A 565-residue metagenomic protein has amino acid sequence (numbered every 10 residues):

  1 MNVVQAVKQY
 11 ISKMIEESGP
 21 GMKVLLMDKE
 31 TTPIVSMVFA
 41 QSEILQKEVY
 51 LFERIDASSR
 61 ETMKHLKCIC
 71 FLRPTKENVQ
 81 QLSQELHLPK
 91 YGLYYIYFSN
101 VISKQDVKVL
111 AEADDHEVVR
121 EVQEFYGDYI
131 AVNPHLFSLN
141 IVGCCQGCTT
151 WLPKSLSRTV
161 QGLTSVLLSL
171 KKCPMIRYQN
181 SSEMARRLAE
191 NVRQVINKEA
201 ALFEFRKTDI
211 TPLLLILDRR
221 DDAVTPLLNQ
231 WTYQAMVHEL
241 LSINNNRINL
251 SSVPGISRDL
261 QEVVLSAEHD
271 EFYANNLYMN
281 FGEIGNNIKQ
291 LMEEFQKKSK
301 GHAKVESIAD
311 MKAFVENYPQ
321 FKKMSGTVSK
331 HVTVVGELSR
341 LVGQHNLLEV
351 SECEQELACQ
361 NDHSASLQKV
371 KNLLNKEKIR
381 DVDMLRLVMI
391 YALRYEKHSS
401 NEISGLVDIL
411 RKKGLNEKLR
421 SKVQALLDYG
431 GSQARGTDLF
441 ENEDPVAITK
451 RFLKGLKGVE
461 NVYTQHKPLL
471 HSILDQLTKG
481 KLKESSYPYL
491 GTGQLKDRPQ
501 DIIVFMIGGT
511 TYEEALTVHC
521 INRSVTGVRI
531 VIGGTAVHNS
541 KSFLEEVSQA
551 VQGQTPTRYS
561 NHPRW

Functional and structural regions predicted by a protein language model:
M1-W565: Extended, well-folded catalytic/binding cores that form a central cleft or groove in large enzyme and scaffold domains
